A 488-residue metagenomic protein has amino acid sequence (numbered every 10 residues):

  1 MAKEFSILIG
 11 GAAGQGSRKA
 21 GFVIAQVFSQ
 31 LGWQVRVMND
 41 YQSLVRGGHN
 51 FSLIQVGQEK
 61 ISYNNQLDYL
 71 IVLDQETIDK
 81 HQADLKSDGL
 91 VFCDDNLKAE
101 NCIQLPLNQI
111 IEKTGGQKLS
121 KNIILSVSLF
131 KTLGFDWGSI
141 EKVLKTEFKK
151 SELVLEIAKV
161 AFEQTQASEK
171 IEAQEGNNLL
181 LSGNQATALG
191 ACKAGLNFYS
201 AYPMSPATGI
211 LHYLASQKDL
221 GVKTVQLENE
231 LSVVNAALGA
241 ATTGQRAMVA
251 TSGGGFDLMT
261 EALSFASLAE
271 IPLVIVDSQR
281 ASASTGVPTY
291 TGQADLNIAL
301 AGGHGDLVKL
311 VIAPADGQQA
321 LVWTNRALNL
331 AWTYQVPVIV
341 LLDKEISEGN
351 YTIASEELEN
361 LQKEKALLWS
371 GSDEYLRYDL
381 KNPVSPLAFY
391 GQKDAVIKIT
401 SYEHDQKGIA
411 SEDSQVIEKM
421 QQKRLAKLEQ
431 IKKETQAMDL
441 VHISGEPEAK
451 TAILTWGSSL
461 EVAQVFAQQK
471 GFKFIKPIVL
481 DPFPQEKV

Functional and structural regions predicted by a protein language model:
M1-A194, F198: Active-site cofactor/cluster-binding pocket
A2-N65, Y69-I78, S205-A301, L310-A331: Thiamine diphosphate
L8, F198-S200, M248, A452-L454: Conserved beta-strand elements of the Class I
D84, F135, E156-Q164, K309-L367: Structural signature of the thiamine diphosphate
E163-E175, A191-G195, L214-L220, V276-S282 (+3 more regions): Gly-rich Lys/Arg/Thr-decorated short loops/hinges at beta-loop-alpha junctions or inter-strand turns that position
N178-G209, Y213-G221, Q226: Accessory "access/gating" subregions that flank catalytic or transport cores
W332-V488: Flexible, low-complexity linker and terminal segments
